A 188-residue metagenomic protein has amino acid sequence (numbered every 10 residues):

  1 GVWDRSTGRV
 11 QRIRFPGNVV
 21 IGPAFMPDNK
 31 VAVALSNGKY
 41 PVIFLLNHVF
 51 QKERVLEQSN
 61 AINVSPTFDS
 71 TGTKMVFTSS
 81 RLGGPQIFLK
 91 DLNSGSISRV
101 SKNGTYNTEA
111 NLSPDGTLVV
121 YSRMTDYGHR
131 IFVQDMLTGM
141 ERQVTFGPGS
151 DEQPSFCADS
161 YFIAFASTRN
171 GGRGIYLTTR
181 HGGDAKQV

Functional and structural regions predicted by a protein language model:
G1, K39-L45, G83-F88, Y127-F132 (+1 more regions): Structural motif
W3-I21, L46-V64, K90-T108, Q134-E152 (+1 more regions): Multi-bladed beta-propeller domains
R5, P41-K52, S70-F77, P85 (+1 more regions): Flexible "stalk/tail and boundary" regions
I13, A32, T78, K102 (+5 more regions): Alpha-helical solenoid scaffolds in eukaryotic macromolecular assemblies
M26-D28, S70-T71, P114-D115, A158-D159: Residue-level detector of Asp-centered blade-edge/turn motifs that repeat once per structural unit in beta-propeller
K30-A34, K74-T78, L118-S122, F162-A166: Residue position within the beta-strands of beta-propeller blades
